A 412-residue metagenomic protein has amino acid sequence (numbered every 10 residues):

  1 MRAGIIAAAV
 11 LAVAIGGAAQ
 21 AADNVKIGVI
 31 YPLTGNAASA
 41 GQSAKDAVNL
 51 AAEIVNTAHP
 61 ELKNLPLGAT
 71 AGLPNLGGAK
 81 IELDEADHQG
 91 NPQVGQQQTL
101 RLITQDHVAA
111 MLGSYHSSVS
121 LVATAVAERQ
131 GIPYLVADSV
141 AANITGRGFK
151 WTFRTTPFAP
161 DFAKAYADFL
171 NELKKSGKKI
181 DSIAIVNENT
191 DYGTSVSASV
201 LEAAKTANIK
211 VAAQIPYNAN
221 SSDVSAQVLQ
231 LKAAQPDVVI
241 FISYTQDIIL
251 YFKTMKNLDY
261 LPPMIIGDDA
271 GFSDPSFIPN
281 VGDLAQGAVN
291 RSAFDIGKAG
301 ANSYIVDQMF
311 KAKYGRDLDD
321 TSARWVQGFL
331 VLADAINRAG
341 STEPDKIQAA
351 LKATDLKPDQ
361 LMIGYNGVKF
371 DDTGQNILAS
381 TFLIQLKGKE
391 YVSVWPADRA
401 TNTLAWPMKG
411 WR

Functional and structural regions predicted by a protein language model:
R2-V10, A21-R412: Extracytosolic ligand-binding ectodomains
I15-A21: Sec/Tat signal peptide C-region and signal peptidase I cleavage site
